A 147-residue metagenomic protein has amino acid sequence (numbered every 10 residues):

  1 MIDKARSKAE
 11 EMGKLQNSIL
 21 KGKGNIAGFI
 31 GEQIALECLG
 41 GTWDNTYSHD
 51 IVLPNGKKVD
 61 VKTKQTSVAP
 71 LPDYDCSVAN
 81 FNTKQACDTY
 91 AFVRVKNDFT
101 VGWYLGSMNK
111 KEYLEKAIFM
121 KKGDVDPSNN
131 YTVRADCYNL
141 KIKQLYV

Functional and structural regions predicted by a protein language model:
M1-K57, K62-V147: Nucleic-acid endonuclease domains
